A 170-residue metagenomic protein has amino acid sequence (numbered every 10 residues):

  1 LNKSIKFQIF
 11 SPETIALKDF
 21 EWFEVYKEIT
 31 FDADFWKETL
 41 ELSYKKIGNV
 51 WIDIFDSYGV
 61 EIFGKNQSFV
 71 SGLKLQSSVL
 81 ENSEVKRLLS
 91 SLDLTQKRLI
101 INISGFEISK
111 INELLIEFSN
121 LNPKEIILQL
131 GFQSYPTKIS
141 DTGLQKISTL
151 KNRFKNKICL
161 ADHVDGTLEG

Functional and structural regions predicted by a protein language model:
L1-G170: Catalytic cores and adjacent flexible loops of soluble metabolic enzymes that perform enolate/carbanion chemistry on
